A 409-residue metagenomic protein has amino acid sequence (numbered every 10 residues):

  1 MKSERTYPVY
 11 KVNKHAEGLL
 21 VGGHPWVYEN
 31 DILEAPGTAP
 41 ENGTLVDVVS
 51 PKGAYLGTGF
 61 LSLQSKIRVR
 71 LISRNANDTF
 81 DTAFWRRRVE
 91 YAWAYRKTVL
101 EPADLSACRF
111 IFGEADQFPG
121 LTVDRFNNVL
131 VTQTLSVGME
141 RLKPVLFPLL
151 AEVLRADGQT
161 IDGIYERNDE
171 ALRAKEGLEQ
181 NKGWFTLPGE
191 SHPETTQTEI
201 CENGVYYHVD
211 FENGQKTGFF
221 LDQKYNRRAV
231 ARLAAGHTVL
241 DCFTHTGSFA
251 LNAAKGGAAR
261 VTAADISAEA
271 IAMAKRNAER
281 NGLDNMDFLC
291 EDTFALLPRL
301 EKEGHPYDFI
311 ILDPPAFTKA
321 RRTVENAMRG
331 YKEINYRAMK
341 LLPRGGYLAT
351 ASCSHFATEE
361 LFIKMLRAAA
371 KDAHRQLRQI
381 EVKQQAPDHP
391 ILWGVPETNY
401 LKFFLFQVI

Functional and structural regions predicted by a protein language model:
M1-N127: Non-catalytic accessory regions of SAM-dependent methyltransferases
I111-D124, K143-F219: Non-catalytic substrate-recognition/targeting regions of SAM-dependent transferases
G236-H245: Conserved class I S-adenosyl-L-methionine
T246-A259: Conserved SAM-binding loop of SAM-dependent methyltransferases across substrates and taxa, primarily the Class I
R260-D265: Conserved SAM-binding motif I beta-strand of class I
E269-I311: S-adenosyl-L-methionine
Y307-R337: Mobile active-site "lid"/loop adjacent to the S-adenosyl-L-methionine
E333, Y347-I409: C-terminal catalytic and target-recognition region of SAM-dependent MTase-like enzymes, primarily methyltransferases
